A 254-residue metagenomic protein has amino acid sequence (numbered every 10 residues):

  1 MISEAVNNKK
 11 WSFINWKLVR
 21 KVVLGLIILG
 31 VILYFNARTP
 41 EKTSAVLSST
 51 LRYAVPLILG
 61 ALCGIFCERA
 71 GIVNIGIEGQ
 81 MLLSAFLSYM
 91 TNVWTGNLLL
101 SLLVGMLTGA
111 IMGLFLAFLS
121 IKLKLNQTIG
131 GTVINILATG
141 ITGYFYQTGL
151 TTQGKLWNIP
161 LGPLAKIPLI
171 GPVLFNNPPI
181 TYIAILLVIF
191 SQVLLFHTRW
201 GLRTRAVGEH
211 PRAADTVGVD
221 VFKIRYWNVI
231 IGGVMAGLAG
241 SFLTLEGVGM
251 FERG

Functional and structural regions predicted by a protein language model:
I2-L59, L87, L99-L100: Membrane-interfacial amphipathic/re-entrant helices at transmembrane-helix boundaries
K10-N15, R69-V73, M112-I167, H197-R199: Short loop segments and helix-boundary regions at transmembrane helix junctions of multi-pass inner-membrane proteins
R20-Y34, G60, T139-G143, I183-Q192 (+1 more regions): Hydrophobic core segments of alpha-helical transmembrane domains in multi-pass membrane transport and ion-translocation
R38-S49, Q147, L195, G232-G254: Inter-helical junctions in multi-pass inner-membrane proteins, predominant in energy-converting antiporter-like
A45-T95, L102, I111-T128: Single transmembrane alpha-helix segments in multi-pass membrane proteins
T50, A54-A61, L82, G105 (+9 more regions): Small-residue faces within membrane-embedded alpha-helices
A138-H197, Y226-W227, G247-G254: Transmembrane helix-bundle core of multi-pass membrane transporters and related energy-transducing complexes
